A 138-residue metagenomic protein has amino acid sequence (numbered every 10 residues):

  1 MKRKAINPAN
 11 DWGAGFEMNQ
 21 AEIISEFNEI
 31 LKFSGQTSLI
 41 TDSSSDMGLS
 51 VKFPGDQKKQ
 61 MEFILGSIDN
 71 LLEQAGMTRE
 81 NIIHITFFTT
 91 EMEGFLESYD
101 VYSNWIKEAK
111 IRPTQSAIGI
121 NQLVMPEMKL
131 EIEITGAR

Functional and structural regions predicted by a protein language model:
M1-G66, N70-I83, T89-R138: N-terminal presequence-like segments and the immediate start of the first folded domain
